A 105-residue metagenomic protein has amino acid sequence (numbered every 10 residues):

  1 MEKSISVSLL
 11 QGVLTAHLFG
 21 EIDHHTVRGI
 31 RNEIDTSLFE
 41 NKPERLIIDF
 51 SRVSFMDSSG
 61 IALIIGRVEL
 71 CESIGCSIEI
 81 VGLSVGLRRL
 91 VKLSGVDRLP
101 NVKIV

Functional and structural regions predicted by a protein language model:
M1-S54, V68-V105: STAS-like cytosolic regulatory interaction modules
